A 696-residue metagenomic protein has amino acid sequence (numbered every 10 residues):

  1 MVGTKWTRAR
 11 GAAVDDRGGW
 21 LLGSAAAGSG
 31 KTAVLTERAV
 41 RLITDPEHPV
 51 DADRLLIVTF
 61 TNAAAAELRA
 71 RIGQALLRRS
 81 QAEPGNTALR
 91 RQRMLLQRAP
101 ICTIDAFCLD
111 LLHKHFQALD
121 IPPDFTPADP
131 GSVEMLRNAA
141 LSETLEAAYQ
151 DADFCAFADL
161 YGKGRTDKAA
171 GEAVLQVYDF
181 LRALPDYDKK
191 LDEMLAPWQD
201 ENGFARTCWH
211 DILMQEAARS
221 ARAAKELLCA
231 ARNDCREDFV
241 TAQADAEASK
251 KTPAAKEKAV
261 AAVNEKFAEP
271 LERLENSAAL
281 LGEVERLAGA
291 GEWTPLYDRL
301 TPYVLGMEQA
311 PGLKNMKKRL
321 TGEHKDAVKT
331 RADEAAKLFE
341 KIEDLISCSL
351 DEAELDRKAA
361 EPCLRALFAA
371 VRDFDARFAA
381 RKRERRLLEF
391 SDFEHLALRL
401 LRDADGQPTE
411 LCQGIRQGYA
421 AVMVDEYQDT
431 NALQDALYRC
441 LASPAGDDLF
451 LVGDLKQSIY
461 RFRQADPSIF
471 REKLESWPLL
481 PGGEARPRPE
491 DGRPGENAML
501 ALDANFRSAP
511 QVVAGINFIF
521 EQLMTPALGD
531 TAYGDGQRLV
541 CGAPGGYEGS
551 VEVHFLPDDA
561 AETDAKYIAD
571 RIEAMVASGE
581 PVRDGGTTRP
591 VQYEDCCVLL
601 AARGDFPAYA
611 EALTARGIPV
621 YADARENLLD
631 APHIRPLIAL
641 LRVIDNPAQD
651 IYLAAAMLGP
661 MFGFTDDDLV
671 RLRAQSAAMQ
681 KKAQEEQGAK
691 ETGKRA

Functional and structural regions predicted by a protein language model:
M1-A70, Q74, G131, A139 (+13 more regions): Conserved motor-region signature of P-loop NTPase helicases/translocases
V2-T7, P84, D403-G406: Short gly/ser/thr-rich secondary-structure transition/capping motifs
R38, F107, L111, H115 (+9 more regions): Amphipathic alpha-helical segments in well-ordered regions
A52-D159, C208, S468-E472, P510 (+1 more regions): Conserved P-loop NTPase-based nucleic-acid remodeling module centered on helicase motor cores
R54, G171-L388, D447, R486 (+7 more regions): Conserved ATP-driven helicase/translocase motor core recognized via long, highly charged RecA-like/P-loop NTPase domain
R93-P100, A118-K189, D326-A327, D333 (+3 more regions): ATP-hydrolysis module of ASCE/P-loop NTPase motor domains, specifically the Walker B Asp-Glu catalytic pair
A99-L109, Y161-P185, L367-D373, L388-L401 (+3 more regions): Core structural elements
C102-C108, L367-A420, L433-L437, Y567-D584: Conserved helicase/translocase P-loop NTPase motor core
